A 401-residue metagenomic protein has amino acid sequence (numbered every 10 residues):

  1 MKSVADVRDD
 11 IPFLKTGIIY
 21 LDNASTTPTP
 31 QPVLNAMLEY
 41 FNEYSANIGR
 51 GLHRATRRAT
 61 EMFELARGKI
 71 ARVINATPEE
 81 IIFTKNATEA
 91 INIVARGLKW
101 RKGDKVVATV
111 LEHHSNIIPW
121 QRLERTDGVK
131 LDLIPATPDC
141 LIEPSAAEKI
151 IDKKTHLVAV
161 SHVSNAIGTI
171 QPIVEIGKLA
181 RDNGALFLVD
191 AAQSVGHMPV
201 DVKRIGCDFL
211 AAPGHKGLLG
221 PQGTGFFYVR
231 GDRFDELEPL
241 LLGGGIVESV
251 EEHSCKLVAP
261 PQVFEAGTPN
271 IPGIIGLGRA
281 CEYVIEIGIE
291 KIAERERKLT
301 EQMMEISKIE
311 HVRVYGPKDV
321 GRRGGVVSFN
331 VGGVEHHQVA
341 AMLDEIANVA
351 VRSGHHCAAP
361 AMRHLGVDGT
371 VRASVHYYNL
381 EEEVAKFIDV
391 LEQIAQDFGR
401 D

Functional and structural regions predicted by a protein language model:
M1-D401: Pyridoxal 5′-phosphate
